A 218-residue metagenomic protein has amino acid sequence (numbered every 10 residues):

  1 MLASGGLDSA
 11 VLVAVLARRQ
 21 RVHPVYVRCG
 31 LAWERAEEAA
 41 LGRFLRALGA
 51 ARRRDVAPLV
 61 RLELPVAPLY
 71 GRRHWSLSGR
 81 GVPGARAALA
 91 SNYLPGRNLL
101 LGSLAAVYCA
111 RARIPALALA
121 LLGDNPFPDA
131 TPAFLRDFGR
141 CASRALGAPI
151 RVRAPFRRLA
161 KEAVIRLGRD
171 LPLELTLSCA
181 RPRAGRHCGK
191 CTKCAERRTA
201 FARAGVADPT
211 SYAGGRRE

Functional and structural regions predicted by a protein language model:
M1-L171: ATP-dependent adenylation/nucleotidyltransferase module used to activate substrates
F44, D137, C191-R197: Short alpha-helix boundary/capping motifs
L69-Y70, W75-L77, C179, F201 (+1 more regions): Short clusters of hydrophobic/aromatic residues that line enzyme substrate/ligand-binding pockets
R86, L171-L177, E196-F201: A polyampholytic, Gly/Pro-enriched intrinsically disordered region
R169-G189: Immediate flanking context of iron-sulfur cluster ligation sites
R183-R186, T192-R217: Iron-sulfur (Fe-S) cluster-binding segments and ferredoxin-like electron-carrier domains, especially [2Fe-2S]
